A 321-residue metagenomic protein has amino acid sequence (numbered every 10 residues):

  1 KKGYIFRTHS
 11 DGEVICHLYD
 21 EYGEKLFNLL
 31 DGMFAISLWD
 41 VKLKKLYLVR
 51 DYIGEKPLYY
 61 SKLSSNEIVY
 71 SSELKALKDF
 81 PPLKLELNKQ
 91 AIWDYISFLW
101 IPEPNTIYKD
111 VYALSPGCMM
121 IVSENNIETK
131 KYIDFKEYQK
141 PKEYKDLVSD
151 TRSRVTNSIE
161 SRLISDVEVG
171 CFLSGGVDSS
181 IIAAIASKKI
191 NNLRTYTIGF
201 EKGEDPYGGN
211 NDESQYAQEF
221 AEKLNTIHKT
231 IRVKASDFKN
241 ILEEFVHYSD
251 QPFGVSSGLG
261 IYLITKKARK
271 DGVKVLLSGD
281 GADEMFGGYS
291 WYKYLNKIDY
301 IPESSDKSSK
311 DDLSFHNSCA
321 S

Functional and structural regions predicted by a protein language model:
K1-Y248, I261, T265: Cysteine-centered catalytic environments shared across enzyme families
S64, E124, Q218-S321: Glycine-rich active-site loop/lid subdomains used to bind and stabilize high-energy intermediates
